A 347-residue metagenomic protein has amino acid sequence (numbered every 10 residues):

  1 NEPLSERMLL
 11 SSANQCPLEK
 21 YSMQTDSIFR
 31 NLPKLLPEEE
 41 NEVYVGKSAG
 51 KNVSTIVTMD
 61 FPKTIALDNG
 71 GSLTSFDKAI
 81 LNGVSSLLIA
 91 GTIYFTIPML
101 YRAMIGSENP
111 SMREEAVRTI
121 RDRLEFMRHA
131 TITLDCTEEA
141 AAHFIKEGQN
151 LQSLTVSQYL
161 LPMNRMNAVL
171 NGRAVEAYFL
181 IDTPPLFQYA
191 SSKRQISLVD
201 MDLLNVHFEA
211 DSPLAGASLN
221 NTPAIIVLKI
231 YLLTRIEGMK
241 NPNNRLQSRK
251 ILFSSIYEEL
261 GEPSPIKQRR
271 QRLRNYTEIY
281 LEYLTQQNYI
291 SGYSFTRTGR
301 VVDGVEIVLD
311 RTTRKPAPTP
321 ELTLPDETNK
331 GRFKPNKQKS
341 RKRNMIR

Functional and structural regions predicted by a protein language model:
N1-R347: Charged, alpha-helix-forming regions
